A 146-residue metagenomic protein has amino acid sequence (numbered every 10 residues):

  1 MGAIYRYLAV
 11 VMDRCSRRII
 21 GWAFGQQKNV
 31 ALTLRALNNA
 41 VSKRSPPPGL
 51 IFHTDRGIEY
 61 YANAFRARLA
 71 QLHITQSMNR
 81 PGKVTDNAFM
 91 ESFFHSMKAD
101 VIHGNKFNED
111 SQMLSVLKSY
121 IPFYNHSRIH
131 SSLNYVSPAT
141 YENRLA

Functional and structural regions predicted by a protein language model:
M1-A146: Charged DNA-binding/catalytic regions of mobile-element recombinases
